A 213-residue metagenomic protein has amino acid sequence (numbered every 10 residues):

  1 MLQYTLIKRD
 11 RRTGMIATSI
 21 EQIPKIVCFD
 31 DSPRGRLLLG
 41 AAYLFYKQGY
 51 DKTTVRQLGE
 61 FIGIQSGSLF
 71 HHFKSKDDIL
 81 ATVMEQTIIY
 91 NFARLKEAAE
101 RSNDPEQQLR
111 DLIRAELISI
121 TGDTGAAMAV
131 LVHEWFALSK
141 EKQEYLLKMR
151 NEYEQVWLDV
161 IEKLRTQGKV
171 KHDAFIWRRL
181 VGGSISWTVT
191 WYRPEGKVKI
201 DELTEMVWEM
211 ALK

Functional and structural regions predicted by a protein language model:
M1-V27, A115-G122, E154-K163, G183-S184 (+1 more regions): C-terminal peripheral helix-coil segments that are non-catalytic and often amphipathic
K25, R36, L44-D78, T82: Helix-turn-helix
P33-A41, L58, V83-T87, N91 (+2 more regions): Generic hydrophobic, amphipathic alpha-helix propensity
L38, F92, R110-I113, R178 (+2 more regions): Short, amphipathic alpha-helical "lid/cap" segments that border enzyme active or binding sites
Y50-D51, V170, V198: Conserved hydrophobic residue
T82, K96-A126, W177-R178: Hydrophobic alpha-helical connector segments
I89-F92, V130, K140-Q167, F175-R179 (+1 more regions): Amphipathic alpha-helical packing segments from all-alpha helical-bundle domains
T121-E141, T190: Amphipathic alpha-helical segments used for helix-helix packing
